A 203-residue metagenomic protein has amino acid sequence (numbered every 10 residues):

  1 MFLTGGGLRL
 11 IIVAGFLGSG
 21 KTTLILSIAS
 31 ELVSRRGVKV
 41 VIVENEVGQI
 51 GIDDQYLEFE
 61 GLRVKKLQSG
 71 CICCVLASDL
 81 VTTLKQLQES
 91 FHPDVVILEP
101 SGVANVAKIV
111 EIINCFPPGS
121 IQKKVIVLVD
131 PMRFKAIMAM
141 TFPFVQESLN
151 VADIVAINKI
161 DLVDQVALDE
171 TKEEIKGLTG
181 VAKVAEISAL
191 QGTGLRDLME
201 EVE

Functional and structural regions predicted by a protein language model:
F2-A14, S19-A139, P143: Nucleotide-state-sensitive switch-loop elements of NTP-binding domains
I42-E44, A156-K159: Short internal beta-strands
V125, V155-A156: Short, well-ordered beta-strand core segments
Q146, V151-I154, I160-E203: Canonical P-loop GTPase G-domain recognition
